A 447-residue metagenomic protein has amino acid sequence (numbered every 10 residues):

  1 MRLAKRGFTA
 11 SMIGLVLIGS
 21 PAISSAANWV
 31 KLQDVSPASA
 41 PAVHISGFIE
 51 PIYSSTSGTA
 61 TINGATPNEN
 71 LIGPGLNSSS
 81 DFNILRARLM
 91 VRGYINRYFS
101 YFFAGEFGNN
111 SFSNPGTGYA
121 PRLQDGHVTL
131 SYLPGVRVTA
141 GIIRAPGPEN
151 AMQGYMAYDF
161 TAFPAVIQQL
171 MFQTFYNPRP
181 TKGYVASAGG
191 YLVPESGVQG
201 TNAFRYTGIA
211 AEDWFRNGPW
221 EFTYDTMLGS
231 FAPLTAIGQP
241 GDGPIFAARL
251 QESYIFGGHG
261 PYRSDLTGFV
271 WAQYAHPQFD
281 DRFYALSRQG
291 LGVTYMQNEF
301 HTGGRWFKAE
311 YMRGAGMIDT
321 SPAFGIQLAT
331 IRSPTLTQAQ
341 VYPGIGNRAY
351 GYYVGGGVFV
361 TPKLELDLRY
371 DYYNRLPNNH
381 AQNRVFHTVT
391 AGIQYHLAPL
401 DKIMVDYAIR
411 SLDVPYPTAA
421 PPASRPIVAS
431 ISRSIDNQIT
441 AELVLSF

Functional and structural regions predicted by a protein language model:
R2-G64, E221, E442, F447: N-terminal periplasmic/intermembrane-space "pro-region" immediately following the signal or transit peptide
N28, D34, E50, Q251-I255 (+2 more regions): Detector for outer-membrane/organellar transmembrane beta-barrel domains, recognizing the amphipathic beta-strand
K31-T61, L71-L234, P240-A247, Q251-G258 (+3 more regions): Outer membrane beta-barrel
G58-N77, S113-T117, P164-Y184, A236 (+4 more regions): Solvent-exposed loop segments that connect transmembrane elements
I84, P121, F204-Y206, G243-I245 (+5 more regions): Membrane-spanning beta-strands of outer-membrane beta-barrel proteins
A248, Y395-L397, I431-F447: Outer-membrane beta-barrel "beta-signal"
G356, L368, A391-I393, V405 (+1 more regions): Hydrophobic, well-ordered secondary-structure elements that form the walls of internal hydrophobic environments
G392-A408, D413-V414: C-terminal closing repeat unit and adjoining cap/tail of repeat-based domains
